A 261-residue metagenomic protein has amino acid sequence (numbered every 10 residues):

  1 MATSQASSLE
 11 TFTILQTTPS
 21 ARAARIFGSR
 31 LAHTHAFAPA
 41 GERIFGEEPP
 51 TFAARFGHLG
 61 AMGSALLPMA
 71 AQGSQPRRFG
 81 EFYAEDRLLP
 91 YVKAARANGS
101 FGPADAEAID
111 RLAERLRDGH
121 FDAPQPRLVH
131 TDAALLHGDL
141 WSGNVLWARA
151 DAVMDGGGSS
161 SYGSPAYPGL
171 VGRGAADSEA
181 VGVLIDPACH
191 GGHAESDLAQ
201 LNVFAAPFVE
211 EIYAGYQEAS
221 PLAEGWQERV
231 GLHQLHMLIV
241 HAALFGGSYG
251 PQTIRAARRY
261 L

Functional and structural regions predicted by a protein language model:
M1-R77, E81, G158-S160: ATP-binding pocket architecture of kinase catalytic cores
P19-I26, E107-L116, S161-S164, A180 (+2 more regions): Phosphate/dinucleotide-binding and metal-coordinating scaffold of catalytic cores in nucleotide-dependent enzymes
H35-F45, A95, H120, P124 (+2 more regions): A general structural signal marking secondary-structure boundaries and capping sites
A53-H120: Active-site catalytic-loop/activation-segment of kinase and kinase-like phosphoryl-transfer enzymes
Q75, F79-A84, K93, V129-L135 (+3 more regions): Active-site Asp-x-Gly
G102-A133, H137, N144-A148, R259: Short, intrinsically disordered, low-complexity segments enriched in Ser/Thr and Pro
P165, H241-L261: ATP/Mg2+ or Mg2+-diphosphate-binding catalytic cores that bind nucleotide phosphates or diphosphates via glycine-rich
G231-I239: Hydrophobic alpha-helical segments that form the core of small-molecule binding pockets and/or dimer interfaces
